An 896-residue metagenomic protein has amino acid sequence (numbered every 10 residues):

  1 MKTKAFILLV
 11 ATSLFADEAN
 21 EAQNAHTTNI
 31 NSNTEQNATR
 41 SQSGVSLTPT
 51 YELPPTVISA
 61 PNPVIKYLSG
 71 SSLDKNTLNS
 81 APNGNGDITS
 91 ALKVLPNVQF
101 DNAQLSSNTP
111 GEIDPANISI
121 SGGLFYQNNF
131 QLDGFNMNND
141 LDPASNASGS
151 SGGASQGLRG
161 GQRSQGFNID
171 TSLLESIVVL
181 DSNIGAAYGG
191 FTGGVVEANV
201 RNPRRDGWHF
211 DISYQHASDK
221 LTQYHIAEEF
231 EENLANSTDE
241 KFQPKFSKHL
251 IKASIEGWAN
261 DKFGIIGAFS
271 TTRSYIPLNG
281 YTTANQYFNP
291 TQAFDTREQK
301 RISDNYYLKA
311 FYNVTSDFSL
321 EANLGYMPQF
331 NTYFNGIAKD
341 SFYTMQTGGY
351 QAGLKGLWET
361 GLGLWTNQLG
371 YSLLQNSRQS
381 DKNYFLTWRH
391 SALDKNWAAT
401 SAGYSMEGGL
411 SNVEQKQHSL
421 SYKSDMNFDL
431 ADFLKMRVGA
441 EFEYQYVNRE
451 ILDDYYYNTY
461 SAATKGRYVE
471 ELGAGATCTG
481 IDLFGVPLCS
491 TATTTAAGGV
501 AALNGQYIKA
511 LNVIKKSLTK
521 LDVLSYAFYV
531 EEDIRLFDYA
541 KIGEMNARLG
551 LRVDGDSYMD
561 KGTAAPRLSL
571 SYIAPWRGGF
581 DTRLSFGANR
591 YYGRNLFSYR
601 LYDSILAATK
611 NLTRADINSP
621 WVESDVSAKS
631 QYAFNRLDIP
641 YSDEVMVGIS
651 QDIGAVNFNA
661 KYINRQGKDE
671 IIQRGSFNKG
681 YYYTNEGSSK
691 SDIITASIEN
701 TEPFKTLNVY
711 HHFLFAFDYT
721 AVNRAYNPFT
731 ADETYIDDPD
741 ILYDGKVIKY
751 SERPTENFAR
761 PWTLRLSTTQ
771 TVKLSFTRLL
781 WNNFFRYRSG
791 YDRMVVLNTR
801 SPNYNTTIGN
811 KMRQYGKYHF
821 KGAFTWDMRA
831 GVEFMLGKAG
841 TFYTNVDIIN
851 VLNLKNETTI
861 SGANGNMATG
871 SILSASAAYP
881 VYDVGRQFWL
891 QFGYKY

Functional and structural regions predicted by a protein language model:
N29, N33-V45, P63-G185, V195 (+4 more regions): Periplasmic N-terminal accessory/gating domains of Gram-negative outer-membrane beta-barrel systems
S151-G153, G157-R159, I226-S237, L278-R297 (+8 more regions): Solvent-exposed loop segments that connect transmembrane elements
R159, S164-F167, E175-I184, V195-R201 (+2 more regions): Short strand-turn segments of transmembrane beta-barrel domains in outer membranes, especially the first one or two
H209, E240-F330, Q346-W365, R548 (+1 more regions): Transmembrane beta-barrel wall of Gram-negative outer-membrane proteins
K309-M327, T347-M559, T695-N700, Y710-D718: Face-selective signature of the C-terminal outer-membrane beta-barrel domain
Q417-S419, F433-R437, E441-Q445, N458 (+2 more regions): Structural signature of Gram-negative outer-membrane beta-barrels, strongest in the C-terminal barrel of TonB-dependent
L536-K541, K661-T799, G893-K895: Gram-negative outer-membrane beta-barrel transporters
Q673, S775-R778, F784-T807, K821-T825 (+1 more regions): C-terminal beta-signal and adjacent terminal beta-strands/loops of Gram-negative outer-membrane beta-barrel proteins
